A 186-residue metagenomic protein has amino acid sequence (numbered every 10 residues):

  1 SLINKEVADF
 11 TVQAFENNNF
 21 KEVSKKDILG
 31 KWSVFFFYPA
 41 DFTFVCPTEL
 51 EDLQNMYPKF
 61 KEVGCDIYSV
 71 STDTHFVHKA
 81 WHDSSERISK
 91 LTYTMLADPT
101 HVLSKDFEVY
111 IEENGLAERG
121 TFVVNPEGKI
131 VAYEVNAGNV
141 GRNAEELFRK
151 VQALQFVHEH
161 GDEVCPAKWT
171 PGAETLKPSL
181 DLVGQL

Functional and structural regions predicted by a protein language model:
S1-L186: Chalcogenol-based redox active-site neighborhoods
